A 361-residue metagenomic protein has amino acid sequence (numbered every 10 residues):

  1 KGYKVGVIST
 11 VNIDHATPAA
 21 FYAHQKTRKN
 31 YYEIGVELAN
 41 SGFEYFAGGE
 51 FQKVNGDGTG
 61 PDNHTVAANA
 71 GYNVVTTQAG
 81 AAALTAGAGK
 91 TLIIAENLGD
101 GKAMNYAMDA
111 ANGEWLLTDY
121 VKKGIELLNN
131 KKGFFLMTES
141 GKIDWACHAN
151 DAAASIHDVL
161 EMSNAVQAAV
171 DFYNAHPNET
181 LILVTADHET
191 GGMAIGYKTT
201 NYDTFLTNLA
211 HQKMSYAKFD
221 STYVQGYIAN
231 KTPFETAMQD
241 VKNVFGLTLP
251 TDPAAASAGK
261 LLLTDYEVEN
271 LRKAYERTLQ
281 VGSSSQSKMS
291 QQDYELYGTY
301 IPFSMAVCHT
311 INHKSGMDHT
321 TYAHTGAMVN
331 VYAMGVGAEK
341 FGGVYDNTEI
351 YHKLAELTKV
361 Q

Functional and structural regions predicted by a protein language model:
K1: Active-site-adjacent structural elements in enzyme catalytic domains
K4: Residues at the starts of beta-strands that form the adenosine-phosphate
S9-T10, H15-Q361: A post-motif C-terminal structural segment
